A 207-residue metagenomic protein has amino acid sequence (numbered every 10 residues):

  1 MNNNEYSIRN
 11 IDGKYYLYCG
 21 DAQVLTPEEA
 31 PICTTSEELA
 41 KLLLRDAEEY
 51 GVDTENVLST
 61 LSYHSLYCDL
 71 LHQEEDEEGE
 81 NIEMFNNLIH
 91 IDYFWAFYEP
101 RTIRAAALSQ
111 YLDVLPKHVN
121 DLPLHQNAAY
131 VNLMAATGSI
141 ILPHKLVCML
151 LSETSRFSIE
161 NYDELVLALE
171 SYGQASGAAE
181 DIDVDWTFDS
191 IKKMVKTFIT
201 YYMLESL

Functional and structural regions predicted by a protein language model:
N2-Q23, E29-P31, T35-L207: Non-transmembrane, aqueous-exposed alpha-helical and coiled segments at domain scale
